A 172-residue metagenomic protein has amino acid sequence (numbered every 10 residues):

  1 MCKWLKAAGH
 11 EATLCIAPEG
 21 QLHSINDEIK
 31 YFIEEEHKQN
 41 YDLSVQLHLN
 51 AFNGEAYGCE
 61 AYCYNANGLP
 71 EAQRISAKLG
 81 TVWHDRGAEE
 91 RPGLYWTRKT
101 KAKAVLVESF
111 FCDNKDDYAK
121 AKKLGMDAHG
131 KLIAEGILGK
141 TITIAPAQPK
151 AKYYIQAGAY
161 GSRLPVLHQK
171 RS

Functional and structural regions predicted by a protein language model:
M1-K6, L164-H168: Short, charged N-terminal beta->alpha structural module
C2-P146: Active-site-proximal helix/loop segments of hydrolytic enzymes
P146-S172: Solvent-exposed beta-strand motifs enriched in subsets of small alpha/beta binding domains, especially certain
